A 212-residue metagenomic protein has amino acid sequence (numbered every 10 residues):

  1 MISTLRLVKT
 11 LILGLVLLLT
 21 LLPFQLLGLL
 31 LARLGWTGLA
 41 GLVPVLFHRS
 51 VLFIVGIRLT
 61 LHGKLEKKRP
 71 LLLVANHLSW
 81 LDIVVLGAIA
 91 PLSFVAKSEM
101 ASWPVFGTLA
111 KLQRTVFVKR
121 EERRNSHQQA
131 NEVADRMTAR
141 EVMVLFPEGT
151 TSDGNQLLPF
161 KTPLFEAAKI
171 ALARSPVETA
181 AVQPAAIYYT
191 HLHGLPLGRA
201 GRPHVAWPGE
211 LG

Functional and structural regions predicted by a protein language model:
M1, L52, R58-H62, I83 (+6 more regions): Soluble, non-transmembrane catalytic domains of enzymes that act on hydrophobic metabolites at membranes
M1-L61, T108-Q113: A transmembrane-helix-recognition feature enriched in membrane-embedded lipid enzymes and envelope glyco-/phospholipid
Q25-A40, L52-I54, R69-R124, R174-E178: Catalytic core of membrane glycerolipid acyltransferases/transacylases, capturing the structured, soluble-facing
G63-K67, E132-M137: Short amphipathic alpha-helix with an adjacent loop that forms part of the alpha/beta core around
H77-S79, G149-S152, Y189: Short glycine-rich anion-binding loops that position phosphate/pyrophosphate groups of nucleotides and phosphorylated
F106-G107, G154-G212: A cross-family acyltransferase "interaction/gating" segment
S126, V133-F160: Soluble extracytoplasmic domains of inner/organellar membrane proteins
